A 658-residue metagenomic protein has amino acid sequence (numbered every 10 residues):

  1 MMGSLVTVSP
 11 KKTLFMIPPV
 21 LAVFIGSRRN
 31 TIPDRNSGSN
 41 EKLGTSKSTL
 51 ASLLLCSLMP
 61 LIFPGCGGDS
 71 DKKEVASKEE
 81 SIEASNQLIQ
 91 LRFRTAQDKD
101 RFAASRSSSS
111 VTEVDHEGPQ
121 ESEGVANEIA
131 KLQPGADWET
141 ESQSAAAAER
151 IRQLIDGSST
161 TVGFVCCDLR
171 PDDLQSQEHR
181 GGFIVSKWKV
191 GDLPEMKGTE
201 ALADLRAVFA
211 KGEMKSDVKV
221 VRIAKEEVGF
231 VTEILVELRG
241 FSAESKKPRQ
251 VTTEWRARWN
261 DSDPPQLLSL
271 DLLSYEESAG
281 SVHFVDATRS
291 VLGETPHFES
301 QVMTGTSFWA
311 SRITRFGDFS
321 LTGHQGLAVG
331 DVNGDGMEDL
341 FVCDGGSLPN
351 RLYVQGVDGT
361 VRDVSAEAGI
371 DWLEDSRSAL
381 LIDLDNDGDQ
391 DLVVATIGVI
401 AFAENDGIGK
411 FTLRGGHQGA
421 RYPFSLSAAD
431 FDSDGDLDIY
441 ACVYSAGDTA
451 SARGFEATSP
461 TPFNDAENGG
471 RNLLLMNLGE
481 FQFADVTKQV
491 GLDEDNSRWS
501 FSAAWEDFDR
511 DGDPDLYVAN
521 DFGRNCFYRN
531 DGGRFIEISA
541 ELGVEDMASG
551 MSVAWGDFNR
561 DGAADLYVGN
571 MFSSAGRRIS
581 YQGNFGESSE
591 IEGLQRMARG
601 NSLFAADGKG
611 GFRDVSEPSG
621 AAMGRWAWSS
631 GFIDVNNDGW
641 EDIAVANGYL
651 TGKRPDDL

Functional and structural regions predicted by a protein language model:
V6-T7, N36-S37, K42: Short, low-complexity, intrinsically disordered N-terminal modules that encode targeting/processing signals
V8-K11, T31, L43, T49: Intrinsically disordered, low-complexity segments enriched in serine/threonine/proline/glycine and often basic
P19-G26, N30: Alpha-helical transmembrane segments
N30, D34-N36: Intrinsic-disorder-associated, low-complexity terminal segments enriched in Asp/Asn/His/Tyr and depleted of Lys/Arg
S52-I62: Bacterial N-terminal signal peptides
C66-L658: Acidic, glycine/proline-rich Ca2+-coordinating loop motifs
